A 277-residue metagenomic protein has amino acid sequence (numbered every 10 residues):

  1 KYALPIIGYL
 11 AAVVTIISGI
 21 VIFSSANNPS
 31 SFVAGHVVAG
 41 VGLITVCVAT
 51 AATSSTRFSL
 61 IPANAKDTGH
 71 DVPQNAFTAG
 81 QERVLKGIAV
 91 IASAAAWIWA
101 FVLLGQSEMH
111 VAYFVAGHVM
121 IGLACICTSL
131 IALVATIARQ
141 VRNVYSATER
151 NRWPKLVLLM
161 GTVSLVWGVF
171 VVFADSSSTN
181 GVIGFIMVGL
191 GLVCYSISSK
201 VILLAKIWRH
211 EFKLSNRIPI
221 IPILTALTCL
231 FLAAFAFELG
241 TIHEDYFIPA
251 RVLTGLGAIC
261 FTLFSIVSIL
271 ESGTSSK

Functional and structural regions predicted by a protein language model:
K1-A3, K277: Accessible peptide chain termini
L4-S24, F32-L60, E82-Q106, F114-Q140 (+4 more regions): Alpha-helical transmembrane segments and immediately adjacent membrane-interfacial amphipathic helices
L60-Q74, S276-K277: Non-transmembrane, juxtamembrane loop and terminal tail segments of multi-pass eukaryotic membrane proteins
N75-T78, F114: Juxtamembrane membrane-interface segments at transmembrane-helix boundaries in membrane proteins
N143-T148, I207-S215: Membrane-interface helix-boundary motifs at transmembrane edges
